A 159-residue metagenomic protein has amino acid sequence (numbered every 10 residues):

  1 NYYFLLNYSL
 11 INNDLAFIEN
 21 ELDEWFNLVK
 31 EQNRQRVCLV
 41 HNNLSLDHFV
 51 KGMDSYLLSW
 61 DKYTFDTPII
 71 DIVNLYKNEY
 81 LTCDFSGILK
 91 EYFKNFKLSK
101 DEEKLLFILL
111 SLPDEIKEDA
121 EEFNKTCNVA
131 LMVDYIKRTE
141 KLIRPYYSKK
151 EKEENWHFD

Functional and structural regions predicted by a protein language model:
N1-H41, K149-H157: An alpha-helical support segment within catalytic cores of ATP-dependent transferases
S9-A16, S111-D114, K137: Generic structural signal for well-ordered, non-transmembrane alpha-helical segments in soluble/cytosolic regions
N20-I72: Active-site acidic catalytic loop and adjacent metal/ATP-binding pocket of ATP-dependent phosphoryl transfer enzymes
L28, I108-L109: Short acidic/histidine-centered micro-motifs embedded in hydrophobic/aromatic stretches that mark compact functional
P68-L98, L110-L131: Active-site activation/catalytic loop segments of kinase-like enzymes and analogous catalytic loops in related
K117-D159: ATP/Mg2+ or Mg2+-diphosphate-binding catalytic cores that bind nucleotide phosphates or diphosphates via glycine-rich
